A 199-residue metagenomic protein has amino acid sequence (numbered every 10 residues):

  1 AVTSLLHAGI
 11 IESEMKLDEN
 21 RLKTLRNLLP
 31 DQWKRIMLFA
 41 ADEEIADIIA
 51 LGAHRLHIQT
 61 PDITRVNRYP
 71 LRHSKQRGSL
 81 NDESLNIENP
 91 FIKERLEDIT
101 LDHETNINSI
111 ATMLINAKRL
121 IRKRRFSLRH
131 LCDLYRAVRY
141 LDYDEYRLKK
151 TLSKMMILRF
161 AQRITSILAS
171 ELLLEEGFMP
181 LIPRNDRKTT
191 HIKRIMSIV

Functional and structural regions predicted by a protein language model:
A1-V199: Conserved NTP-donor binding/palm subdomain of two-metal-ion nucleotidyltransferases/polymerases, i.e., the charged
